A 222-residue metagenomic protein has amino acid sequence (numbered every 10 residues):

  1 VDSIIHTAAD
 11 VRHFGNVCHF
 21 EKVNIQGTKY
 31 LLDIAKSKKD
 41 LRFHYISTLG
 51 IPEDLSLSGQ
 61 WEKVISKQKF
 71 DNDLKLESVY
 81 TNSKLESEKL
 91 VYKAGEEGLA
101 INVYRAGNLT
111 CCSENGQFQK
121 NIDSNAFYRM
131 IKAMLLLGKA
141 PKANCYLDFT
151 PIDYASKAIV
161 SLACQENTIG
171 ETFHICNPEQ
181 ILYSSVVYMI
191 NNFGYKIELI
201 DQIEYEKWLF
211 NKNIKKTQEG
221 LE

Functional and structural regions predicted by a protein language model:
S3-H6, F14, H19-K22, Q26-V79 (+2 more regions): Conserved Rossmann-fold NAD(P)-dependent oxidoreductase catalytic core, especially the SDR/UDP-sugar
E21-I25, L76-L85, K120-S124, C145-F149: Short-chain dehydrogenase/reductase
I25-L31, S83-V91, M130: Conserved catalytic Lys-bearing alpha helix of Rossmann-like short-chain dehydrogenase/reductases
E88-Q119: Conserved beta-loop-beta element that borders a ligand/cofactor-binding pocket
A106-E114, P141-Y146, F173-I181, I190-N192: Glycine-rich Rossmann NAD(P)(H)-binding loop
C111-A126, L162-F173: Glycine/proline-rich active-site loop of Rossmann-fold NAD(P)-dependent oxidoreductases
L162-E222: Mid/C-terminal beta-alpha module of Rossmann-like enzyme folds, strongest in SDR-family dehydrogenases/epimerases
